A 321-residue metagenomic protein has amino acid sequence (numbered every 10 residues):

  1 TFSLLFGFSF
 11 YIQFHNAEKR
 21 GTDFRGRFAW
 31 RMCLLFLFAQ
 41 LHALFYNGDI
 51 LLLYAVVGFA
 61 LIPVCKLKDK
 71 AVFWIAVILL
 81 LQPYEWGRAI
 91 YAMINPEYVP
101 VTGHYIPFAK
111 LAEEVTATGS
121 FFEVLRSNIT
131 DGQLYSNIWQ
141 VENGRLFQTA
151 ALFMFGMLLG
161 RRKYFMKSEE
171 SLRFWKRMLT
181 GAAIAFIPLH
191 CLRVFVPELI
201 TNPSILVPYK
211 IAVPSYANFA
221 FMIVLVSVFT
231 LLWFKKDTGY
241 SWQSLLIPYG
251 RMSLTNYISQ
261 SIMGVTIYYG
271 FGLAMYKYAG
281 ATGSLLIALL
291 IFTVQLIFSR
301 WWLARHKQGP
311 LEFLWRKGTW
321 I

Functional and structural regions predicted by a protein language model:
T1-N47, L51: Membrane helical hairpin/interfacial module
S3-H15, L52-P63, G144-K167, A217-D237: Specific transmembrane alpha-helix
A60-I75, L158-T180: Solvent-exposed interhelical
I78-M157: Long hydrophobic alpha-helical segments that form multi-pass transmembrane helix bundles in integral membrane proteins
M178-A182, W233-M263, A281, K307-T319: Functional transmembrane helices that form membrane-embedded active or gating regions
M178-K236: Alpha-helical transmembrane segments and terminal signal-anchor/GPI-anchor hydrophobic tails, characterized by long
E198-V207, I267-L286: Extracellular/periplasmic helix-loop-helix junctions in multi-pass membrane proteins
Y209-A220, S253, Y276-L296, R300: Membrane-interface transmembrane-helix boundary segments in multi-pass integral membrane proteins
